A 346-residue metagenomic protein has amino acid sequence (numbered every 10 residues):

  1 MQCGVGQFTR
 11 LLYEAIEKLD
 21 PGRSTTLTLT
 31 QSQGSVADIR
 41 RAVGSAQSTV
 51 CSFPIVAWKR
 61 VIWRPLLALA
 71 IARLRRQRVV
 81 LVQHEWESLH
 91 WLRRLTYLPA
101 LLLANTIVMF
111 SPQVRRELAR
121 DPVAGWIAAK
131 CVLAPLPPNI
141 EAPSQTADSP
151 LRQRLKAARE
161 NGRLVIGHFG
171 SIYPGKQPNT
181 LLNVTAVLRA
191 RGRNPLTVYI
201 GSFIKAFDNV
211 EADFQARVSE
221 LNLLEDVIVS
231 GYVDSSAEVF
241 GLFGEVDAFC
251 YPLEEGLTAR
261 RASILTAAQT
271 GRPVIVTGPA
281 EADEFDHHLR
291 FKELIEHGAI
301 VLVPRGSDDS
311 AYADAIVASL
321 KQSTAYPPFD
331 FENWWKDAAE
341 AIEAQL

Functional and structural regions predicted by a protein language model:
G4, P304-D314, L320-L346: A charged, aromatic-enriched C-terminal amphipathic alpha-helix characteristic of glycosyltransferases across folds
L101, V233, F240-V246: Short alpha-helical donor nucleotide-sugar binding micro-motif in glycosyltransferases
L103-R152: Donor nucleotide-sugar binding/catalytic pocket of nucleotide-sugar-dependent glycosyltransferases
L155-K176, L182-T185, R189, T197-V198: Conserved donor-binding/catalytic core segment of Leloir-type glycosyltransferases
L196-D213, Y232: Glycosyltransferase donor-sugar binding loop
E211-V233, H297-A299: Nucleotide-activated donor-binding/catalytic signature segment of Leloir-type glycosyltransferases, i.e., the conserved
G241-T258: Acidic donor-binding loop of glycosyltransferase active sites
A282-V317: Change "using UDP/GDP/dTDP sugars" to "using nucleotide sugars
